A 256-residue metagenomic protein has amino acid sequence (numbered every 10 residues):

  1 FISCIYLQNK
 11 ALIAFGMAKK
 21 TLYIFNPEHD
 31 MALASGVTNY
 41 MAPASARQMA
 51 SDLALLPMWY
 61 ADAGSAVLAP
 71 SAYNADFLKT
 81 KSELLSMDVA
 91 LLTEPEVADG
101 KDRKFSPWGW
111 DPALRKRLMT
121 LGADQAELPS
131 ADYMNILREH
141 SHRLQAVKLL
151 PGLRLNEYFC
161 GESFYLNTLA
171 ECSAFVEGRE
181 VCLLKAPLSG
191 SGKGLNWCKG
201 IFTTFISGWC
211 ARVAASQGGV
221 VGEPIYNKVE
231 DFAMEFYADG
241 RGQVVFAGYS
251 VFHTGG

Functional and structural regions predicted by a protein language model:
L12-F15, A46-D62, L68-A174: Conserved N-proximal alpha/beta basic substrate-recognition cap immediately N-terminal to, or forming the N-lobe
K19, I24-F25, M31-M58: N-terminal-proximal low-complexity accessory segments that begin disordered and transition into the first
D132-H142, G222-Y226, E235-A238: Core catalytic machinery and nucleic-acid-binding channels of phosphodiester-processing enzymes
N156-G161, L183, C198-N227: Conserved ATP-binding module of the ATP-grasp superfamily
E162-S163, C182-I206, A233, G256: Glycine-rich phosphate-binding loop of ATP-grasp-fold ATP-dependent ligases
N227-G256: Phosphate-binding core of ATP-grasp and ATP-grasp-like enzymes
